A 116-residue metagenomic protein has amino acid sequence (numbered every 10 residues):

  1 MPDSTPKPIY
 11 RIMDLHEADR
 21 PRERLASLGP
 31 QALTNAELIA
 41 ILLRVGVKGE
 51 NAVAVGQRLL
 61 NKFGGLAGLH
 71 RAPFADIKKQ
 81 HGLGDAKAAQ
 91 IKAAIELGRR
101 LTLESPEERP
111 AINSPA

Functional and structural regions predicted by a protein language model:
M1-D76, Q80: Long, highly charged, low-complexity intrinsically disordered interaction regions that mediate electrostatic DNA/RNA
G98-A116: Long, charged amphipathic helices and adjacent flexible linkers at domain junctions
